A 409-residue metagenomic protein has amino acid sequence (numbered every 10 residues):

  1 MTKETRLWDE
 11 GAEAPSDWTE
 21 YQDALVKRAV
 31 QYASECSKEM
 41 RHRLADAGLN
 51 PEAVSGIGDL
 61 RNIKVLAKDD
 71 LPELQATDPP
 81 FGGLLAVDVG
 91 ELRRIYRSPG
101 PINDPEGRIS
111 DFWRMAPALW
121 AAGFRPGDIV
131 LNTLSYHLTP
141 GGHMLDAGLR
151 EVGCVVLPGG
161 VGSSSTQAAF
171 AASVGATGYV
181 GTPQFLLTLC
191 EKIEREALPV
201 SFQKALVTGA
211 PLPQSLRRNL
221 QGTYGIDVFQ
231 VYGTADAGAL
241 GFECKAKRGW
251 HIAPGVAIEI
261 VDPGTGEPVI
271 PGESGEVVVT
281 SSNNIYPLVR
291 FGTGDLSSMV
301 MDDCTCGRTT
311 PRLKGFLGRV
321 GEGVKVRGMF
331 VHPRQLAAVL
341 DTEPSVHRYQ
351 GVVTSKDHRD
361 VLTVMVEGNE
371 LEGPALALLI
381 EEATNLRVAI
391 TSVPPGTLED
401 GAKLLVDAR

Functional and structural regions predicted by a protein language model:
M1-A121, R125-P126, V200, T265 (+2 more regions): Nucleotide 5′-phosphate-binding alpha/beta core
R28-A29, E35, H42, A47 (+1 more regions): Conserved adenylate-forming
A33, S98, V130, Y179 (+5 more regions): Residue-level signal for inorganic ion chemistry
I102, M115-L131, S163-A176: Conserved ATP-dependent adenylate/AMP-binding module captured primarily in the ANL superfamily
W120-V156: Conserved AMP-binding loop of ANL adenylate-forming enzymes
Y179, S282-L386, A402: AMP-binding/adenylate-forming catalytic core of the ANL superfamily
L212-D303: Conserved AMP-binding/adenylate-forming
F229-T234, V353, T391-V393: Beta-strand->loop->alpha-helix junctions that form or flank phosphate-binding loops in nucleotide-handling enzymes
